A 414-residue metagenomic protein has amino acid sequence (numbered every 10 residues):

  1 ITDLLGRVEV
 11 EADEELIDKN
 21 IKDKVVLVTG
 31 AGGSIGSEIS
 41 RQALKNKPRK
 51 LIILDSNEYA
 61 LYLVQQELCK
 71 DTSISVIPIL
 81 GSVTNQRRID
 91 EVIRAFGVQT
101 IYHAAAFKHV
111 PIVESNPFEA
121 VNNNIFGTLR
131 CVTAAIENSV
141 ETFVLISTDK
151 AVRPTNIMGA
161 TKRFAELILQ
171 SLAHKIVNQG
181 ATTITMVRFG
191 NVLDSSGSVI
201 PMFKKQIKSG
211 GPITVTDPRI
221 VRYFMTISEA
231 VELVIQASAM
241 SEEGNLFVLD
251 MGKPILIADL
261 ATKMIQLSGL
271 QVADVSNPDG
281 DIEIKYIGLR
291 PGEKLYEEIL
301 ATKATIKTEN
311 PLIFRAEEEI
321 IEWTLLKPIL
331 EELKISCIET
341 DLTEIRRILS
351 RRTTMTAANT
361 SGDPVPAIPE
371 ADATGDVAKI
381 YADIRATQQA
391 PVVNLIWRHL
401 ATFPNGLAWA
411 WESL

Functional and structural regions predicted by a protein language model:
I1-V25, I136: Flexible, Lys/Arg-rich cytosolic regulatory linkers and terminal tails that connect or flank
L16-D18, S171-T354: Strand-loop microenvironment adjacent to phosphate/nucleotide-handling motifs in alpha/beta enzyme folds
V26-L44: N-terminal Rossmann NAD(P)H-binding glycine-rich loop of SDR-like oxidoreductase domains
P48-L63: Conserved glycine-rich Rossmann-like NAD(P)H-binding loop of the short-chain dehydrogenase/reductase
P48-R49, I93-Y102, V110, V140: Proline-aspartate-enriched helix->loop->beta-strand connector
L80-T100: Conserved Rossmann-fold cofactor-binding substructure of NAD(P)-dependent oxidoreductases
H103-E166, S171: Conserved Rossmann-fold NAD(P)-dependent oxidoreductase catalytic core, especially the SDR/UDP-sugar
T356-L414: Hydrophobic alpha-helical segments
